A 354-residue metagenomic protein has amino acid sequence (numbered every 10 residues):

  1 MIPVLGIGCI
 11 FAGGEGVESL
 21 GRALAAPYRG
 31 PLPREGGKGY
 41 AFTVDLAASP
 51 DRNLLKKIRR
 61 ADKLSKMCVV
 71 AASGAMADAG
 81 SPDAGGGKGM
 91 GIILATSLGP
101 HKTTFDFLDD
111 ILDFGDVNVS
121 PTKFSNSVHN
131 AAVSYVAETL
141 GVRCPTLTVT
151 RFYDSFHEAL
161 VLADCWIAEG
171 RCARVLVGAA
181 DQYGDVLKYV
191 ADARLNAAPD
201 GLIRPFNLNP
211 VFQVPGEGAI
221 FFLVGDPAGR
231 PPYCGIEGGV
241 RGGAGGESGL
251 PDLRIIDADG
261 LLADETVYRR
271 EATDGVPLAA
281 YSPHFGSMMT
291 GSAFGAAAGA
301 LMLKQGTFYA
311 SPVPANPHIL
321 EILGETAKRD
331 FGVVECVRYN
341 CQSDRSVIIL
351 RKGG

Functional and structural regions predicted by a protein language model:
M1-T148, H157-E158, C165-E169, A180-G354: Conserved "HGTGT" condensation-loop signature of ketosynthase/thiolase-family condensing enzymes that catalyze
R174-G178: Short, well-structured beta-strand segments enriched in hydrophobic/aromatic residues within extracellular or lumenal
